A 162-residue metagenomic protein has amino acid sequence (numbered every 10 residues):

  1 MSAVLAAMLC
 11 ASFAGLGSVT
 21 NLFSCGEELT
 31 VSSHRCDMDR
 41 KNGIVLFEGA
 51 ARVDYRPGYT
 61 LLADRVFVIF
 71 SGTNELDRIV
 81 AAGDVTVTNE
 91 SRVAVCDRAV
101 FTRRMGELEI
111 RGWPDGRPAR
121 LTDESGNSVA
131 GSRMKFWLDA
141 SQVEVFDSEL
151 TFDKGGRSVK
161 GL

Functional and structural regions predicted by a protein language model:
M1-L162: Mature-chain termini and adjacent capping regions
